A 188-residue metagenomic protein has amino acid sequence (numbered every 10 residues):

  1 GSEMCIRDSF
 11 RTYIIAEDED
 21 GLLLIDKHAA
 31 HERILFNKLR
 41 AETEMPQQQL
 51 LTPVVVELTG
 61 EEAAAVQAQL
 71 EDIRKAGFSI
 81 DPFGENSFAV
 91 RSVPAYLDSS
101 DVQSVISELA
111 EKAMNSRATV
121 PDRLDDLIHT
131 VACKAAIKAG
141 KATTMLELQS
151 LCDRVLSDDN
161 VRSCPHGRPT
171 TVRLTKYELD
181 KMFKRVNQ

Functional and structural regions predicted by a protein language model:
G1-I6: Short, small-residue-biased leader/transition segments that mark boundaries at the very start of proteins
R7-Q188: Long, charged low-complexity intrinsically disordered regions
